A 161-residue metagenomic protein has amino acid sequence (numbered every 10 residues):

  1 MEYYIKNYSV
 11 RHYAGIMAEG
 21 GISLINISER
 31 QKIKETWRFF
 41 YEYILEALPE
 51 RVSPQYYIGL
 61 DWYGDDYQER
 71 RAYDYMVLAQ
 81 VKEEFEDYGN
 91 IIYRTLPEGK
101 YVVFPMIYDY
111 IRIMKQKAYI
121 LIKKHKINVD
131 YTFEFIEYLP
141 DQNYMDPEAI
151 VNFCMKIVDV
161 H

Functional and structural regions predicted by a protein language model:
M1-H161: A solvent-exposed interaction/effector surface
